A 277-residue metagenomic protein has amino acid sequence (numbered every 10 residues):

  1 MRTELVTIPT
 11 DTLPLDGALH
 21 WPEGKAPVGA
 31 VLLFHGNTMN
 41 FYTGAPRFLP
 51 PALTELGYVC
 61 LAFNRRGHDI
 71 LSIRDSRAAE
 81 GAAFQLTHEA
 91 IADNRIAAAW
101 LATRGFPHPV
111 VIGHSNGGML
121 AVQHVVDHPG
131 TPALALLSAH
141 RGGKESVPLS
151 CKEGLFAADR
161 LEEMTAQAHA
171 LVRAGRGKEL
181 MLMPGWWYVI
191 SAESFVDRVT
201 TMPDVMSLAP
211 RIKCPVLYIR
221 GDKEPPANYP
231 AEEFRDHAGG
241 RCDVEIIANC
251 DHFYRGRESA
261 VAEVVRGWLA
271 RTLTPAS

Functional and structural regions predicted by a protein language model:
M1-G24: N-terminal cap/lid segment of alpha/beta-hydrolase-fold proteins
T38-P50, Y229-P230: The serine-hydrolase catalytic nucleophile loop
P50-S76: Conserved alpha/beta-hydrolase
G81-T103: Alpha/beta-hydrolase active-site loop
A135-E145: Active-site nucleophile loop of the alpha/beta-hydrolase fold
I212, Y218-R220: Short beta-strand/loop motif that positions the catalytic acidic residue of the alpha/beta-hydrolase fold
D222-D243: Conserved loop-alpha-helix segment in the C-terminal half of the alpha/beta-hydrolase fold that carries the catalytic
C250-A260: Catalytic histidine-centered segment of alpha/beta-hydrolase-like enzymes
